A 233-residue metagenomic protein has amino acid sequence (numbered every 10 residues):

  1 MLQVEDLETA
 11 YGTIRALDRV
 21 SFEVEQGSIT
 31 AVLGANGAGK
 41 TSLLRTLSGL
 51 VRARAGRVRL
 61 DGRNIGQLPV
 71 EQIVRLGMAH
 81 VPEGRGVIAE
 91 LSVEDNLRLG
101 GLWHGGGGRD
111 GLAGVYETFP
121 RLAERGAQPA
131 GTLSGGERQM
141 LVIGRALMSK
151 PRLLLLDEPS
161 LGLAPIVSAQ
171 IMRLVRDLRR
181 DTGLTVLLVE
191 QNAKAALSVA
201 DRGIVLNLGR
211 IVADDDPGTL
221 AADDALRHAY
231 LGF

Functional and structural regions predicted by a protein language model:
M1-F233: Glycine-rich phosphate-binding loops of nucleotide-dependent enzymes
